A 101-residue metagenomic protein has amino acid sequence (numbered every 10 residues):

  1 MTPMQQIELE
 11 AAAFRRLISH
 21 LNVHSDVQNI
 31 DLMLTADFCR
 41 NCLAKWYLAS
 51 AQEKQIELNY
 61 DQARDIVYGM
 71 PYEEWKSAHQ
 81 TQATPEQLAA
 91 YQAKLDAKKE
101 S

Functional and structural regions predicted by a protein language model:
M1-S101: Domain-level signature for proteins that mediate thiol-based redox and metal-cofactor handling
